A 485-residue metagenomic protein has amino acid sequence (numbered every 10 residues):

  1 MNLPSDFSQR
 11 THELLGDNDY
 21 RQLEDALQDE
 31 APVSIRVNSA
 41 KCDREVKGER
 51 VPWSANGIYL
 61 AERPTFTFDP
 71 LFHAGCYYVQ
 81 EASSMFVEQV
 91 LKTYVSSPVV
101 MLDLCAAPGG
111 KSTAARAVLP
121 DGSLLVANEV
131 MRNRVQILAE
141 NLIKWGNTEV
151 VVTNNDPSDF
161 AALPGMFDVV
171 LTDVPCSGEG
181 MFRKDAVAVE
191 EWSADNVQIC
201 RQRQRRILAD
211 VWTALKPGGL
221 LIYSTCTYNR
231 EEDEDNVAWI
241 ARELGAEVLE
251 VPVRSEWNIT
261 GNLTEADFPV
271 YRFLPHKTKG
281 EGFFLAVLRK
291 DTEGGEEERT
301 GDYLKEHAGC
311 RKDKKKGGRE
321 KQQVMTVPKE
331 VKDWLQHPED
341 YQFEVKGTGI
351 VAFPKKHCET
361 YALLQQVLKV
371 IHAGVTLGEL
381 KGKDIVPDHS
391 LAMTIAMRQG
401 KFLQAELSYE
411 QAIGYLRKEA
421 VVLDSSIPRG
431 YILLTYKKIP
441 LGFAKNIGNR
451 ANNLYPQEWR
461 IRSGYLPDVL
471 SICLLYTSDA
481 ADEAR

Functional and structural regions predicted by a protein language model:
M1-C42, D291-S478: Polybasic, low-complexity RNA-engagement segments
P98-C105: Conserved class I S-adenosyl-L-methionine
P108-P120: Conserved SAM-binding loop of SAM-dependent methyltransferases across substrates and taxa, primarily the Class I
P120, L215-K216: Helix-to-beta-strand junctions that scaffold the AdoMet/dcAdoMet cofactor pocket in Class I SAM-dependent enzymes
N133, L171-D210, I222, C226-D233 (+1 more regions): Mobile active-site "lid"/loop adjacent to the S-adenosyl-L-methionine
A139-A162: S-adenosyl-L-methionine
A162-V169: A short acidic, Gly/Pro-enriched loop at the edge of an enzyme's catalytic core that lines a small-molecule cofactor
F167, L220-Y223, T227-V351: Class I S-adenosyl-L-methionine
